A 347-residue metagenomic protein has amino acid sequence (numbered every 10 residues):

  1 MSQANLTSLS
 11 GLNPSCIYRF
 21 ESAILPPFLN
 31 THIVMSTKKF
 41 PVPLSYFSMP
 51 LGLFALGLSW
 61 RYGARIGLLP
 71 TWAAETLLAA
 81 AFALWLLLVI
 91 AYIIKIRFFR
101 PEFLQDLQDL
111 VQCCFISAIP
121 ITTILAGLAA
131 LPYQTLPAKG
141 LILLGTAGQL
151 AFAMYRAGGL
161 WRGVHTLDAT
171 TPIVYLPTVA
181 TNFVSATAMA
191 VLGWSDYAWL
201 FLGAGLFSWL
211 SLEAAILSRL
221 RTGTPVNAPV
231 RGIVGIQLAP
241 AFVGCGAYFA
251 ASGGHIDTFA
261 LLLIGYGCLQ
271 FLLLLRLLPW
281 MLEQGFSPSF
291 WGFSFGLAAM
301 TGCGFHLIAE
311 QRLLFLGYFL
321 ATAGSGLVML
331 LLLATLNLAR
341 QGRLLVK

Functional and structural regions predicted by a protein language model:
M35-S59, A74, L78-A81, R100-G127 (+8 more regions): Juxtamembrane helix-loop boundaries in multi-pass membrane proteins
W60-A73, A129-K139, T187-W199, Y248-T258 (+1 more regions): Helix-coil boundary and interhelical linker segments in multi-pass alpha-helical membrane proteins
T76-L87, P137-L150, A198-W209, T258-C268: Structural signature of hydrophobic alpha-helical transmembrane segments
L87-F98, G145-R156, W209-I216: Membrane-water interface of transmembrane alpha-helices
Y155-R156, T187, S211-L220, V243-A250 (+1 more regions): Alpha-helical transmembrane segments in multipass membrane proteins, preferentially the mid-helix core
G203-L263: Aromatic-anchored, glycine/proline-accented short structural segments that stabilize local strand-turns or short
